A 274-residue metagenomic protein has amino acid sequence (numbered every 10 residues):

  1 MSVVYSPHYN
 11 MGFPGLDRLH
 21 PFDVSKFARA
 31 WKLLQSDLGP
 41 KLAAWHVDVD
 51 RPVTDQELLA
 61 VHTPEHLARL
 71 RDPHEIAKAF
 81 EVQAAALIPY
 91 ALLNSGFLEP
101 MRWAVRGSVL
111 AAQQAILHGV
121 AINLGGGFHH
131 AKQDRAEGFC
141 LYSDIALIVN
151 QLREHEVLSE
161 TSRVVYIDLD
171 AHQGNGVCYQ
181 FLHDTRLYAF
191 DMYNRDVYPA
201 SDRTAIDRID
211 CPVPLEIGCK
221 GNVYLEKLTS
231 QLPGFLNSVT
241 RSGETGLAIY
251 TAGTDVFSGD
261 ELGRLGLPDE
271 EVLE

Functional and structural regions predicted by a protein language model:
M1-V149, R153-E156: Metal-dependent C-N hydrolase catalytic cores
V109, Q113, I122-E274: Conserved alpha-helical scaffold segments that buttress catalytic/binding sites
